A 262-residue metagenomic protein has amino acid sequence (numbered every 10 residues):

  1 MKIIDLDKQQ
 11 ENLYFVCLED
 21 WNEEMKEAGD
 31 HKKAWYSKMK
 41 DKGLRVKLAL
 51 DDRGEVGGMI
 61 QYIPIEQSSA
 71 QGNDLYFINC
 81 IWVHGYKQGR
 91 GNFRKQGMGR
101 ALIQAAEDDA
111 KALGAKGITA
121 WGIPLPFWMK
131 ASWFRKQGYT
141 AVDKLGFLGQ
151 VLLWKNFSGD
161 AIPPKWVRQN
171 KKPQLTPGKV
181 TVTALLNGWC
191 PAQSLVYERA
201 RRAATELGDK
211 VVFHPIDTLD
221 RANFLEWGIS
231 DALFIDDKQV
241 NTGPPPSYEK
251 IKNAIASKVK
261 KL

Functional and structural regions predicted by a protein language model:
M1-E55, K171, C190-A192, R199-R202: Short amphipathic alpha-helix that is part of the acyltransferase structural core
L48, G54-E66, L75-F77, W82: Conserved beta-strand in the GNAT
Q71-F93: Conserved acetyl-CoA binding element of GNAT-fold acetyltransferases
R90-D108: Conserved acetyl-CoA-binding loop-helix of GNAT-fold acetyltransferases
D108-P126: Conserved GNAT acetyl-CoA-binding A-motif
W121-G122, G138-L153, V240: Conserved catalytic-core motifs of GNAT/GCN5-like acyltransferases
N170-E206: Local sequence-structure signature of Cys/Sec-based thiol-disulfide redox active-site neighborhoods
D237-L262: Non-catalytic, surface beta->alpha helical segment in thiol-disulfide oxidoreductase systems
